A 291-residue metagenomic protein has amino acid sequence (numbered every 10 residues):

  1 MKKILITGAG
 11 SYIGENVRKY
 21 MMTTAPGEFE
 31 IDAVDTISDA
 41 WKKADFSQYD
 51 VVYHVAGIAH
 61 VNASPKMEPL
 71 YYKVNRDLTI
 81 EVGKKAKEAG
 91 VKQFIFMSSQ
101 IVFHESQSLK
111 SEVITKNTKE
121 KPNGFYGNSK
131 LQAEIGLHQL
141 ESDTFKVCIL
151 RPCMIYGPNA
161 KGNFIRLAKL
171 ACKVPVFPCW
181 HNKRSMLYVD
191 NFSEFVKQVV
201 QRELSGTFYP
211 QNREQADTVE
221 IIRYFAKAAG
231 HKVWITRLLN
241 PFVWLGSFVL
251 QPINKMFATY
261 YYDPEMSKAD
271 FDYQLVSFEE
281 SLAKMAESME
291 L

Functional and structural regions predicted by a protein language model:
I4-M21: N-terminal Rossmann NAD(P)H-binding glycine-rich loop of SDR-like oxidoreductase domains
S38-E88, V102-E105: NAD(P)H-binding glycine-rich loop region in Rossmannoid oxidoreductase-like domains and their noncatalytic homologs
A63-S64, K169-L187, N191, Q198: A conserved pocket-lining segment of Rossmann-fold NAD(P)-dependent short-chain dehydrogenase/reductase
Y72-T79, I95, S129-K130, S185: Short alpha-helix in the Rossmann-fold core of NAD(P)-dependent oxidoreductases
K73, S108-L150, M154-I155, V176: Catalytic helix-loop patch of NAD(P)-dependent Rossmann-fold dehydrogenases
I80-F125: Conserved Rossmann-fold NAD(P)-dependent oxidoreductase catalytic core, especially the SDR/UDP-sugar
C153-A160, C179-V189, N212: Glycine-rich "substrate-gating" loop/helix at the edge of Rossmann-like oxidoreductase active sites
F195-P252, V276-L291: Mid/C-terminal beta-alpha module of Rossmann-like enzyme folds, strongest in SDR-family dehydrogenases/epimerases
